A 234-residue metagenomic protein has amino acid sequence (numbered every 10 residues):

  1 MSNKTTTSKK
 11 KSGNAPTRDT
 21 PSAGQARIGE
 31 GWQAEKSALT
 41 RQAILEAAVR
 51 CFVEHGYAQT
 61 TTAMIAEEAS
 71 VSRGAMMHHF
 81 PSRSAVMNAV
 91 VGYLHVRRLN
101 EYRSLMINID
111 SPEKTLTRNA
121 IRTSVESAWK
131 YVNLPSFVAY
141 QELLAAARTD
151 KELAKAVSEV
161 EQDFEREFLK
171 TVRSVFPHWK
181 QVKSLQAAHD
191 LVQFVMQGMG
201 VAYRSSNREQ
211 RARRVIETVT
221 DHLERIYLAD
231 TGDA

Functional and structural regions predicted by a protein language model:
M1-L39, R50, S205, A229-A234: N-terminal intrinsically disordered/low-complexity leader segments
A26-E30, N108-R118, P177-V182: Short helix-coil transition/hinge motifs at the ends and kinks of transmembrane helices, capturing the brief
L39-A43, A47-A85, A89: Helix-turn-helix
A43, A47-E54, E101-N108, A139-L143 (+2 more regions): Solvent-exposed, amphipathic alpha-helical segments
P81-A85, A89, R148, E152 (+1 more regions): Residues in soluble alpha-helical coiled-coils and helical-bundle/repeat scaffolds
A89, V96, R103-P135, A188-V192: Hydrophobic alpha-helical connector segments
L99-S104, K130-Q141, K151-H178, A187 (+1 more regions): Amphipathic alpha-helical packing segments from all-alpha helical-bundle domains
A154-S158, S174-A234: Hydrophobic/aromatic-rich alpha-helical bundle segments in the mid-to-C-terminal region
